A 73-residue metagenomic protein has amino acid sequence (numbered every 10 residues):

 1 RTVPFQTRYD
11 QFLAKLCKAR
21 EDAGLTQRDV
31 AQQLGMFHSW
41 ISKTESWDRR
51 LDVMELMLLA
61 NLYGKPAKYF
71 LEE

Functional and structural regions predicted by a protein language model:
R1-A23: A short, Lys/Arg-rich alpha-helix, primarily the initiator
R1-T7, N61, K68-E73: Short, charged recognition helix plus adjacent turn of helix-turn-helix-like nucleic-acid-binding domains
K15, T26, D52-E55, P66: Residues that mark the N-terminal boundary/hinge immediately upstream of a DNA-recognition element
E21, Q32, N61: Alpha-helical residues within the helix-turn-helix
G24-K43: Short alpha-helical DNA-recognition segment
G35, M54-Y69: DNA major-groove recognition helix of helix-turn-helix/homeodomain DNA-binding modules
